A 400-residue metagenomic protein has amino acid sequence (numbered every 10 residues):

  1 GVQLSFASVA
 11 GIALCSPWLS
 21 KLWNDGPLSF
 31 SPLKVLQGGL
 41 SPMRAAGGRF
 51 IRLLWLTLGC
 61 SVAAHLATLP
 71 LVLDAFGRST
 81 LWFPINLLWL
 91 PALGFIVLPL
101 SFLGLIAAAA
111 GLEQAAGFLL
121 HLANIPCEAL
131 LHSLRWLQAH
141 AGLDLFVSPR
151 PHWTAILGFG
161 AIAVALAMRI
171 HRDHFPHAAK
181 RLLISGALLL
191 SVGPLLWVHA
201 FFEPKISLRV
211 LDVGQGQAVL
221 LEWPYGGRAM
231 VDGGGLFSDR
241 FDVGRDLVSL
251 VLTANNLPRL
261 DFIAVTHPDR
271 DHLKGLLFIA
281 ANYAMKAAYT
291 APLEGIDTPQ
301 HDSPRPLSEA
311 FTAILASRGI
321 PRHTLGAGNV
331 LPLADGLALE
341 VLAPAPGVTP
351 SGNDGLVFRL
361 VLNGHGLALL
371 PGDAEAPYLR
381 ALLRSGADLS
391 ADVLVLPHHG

Functional and structural regions predicted by a protein language model:
G1: C-terminal boundary of histidine-terminating zinc-finger modules
L4, W82, L87-V97, S148-F159: Membrane-interface loop-to-helix entry segments
S5, S16, A64, S308-T312: Amphipathic alpha-helical transducer elements in NTP-driven molecular machines
S5-V9, R181-L183: Hydrophobic mid-bilayer segments of alpha-helices in multi-pass membrane transport proteins, especially secondary
A10-G142: Alpha-helical transmembrane segments of multi-pass integral membrane proteins
S29-A45, S79, L105-G400: Non-globular, low-confidence helical/coil segments that flank catalytic cores
